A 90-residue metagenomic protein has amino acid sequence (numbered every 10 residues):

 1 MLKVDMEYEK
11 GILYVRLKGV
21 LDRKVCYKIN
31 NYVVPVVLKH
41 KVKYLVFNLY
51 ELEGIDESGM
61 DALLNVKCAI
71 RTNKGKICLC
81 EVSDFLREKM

Functional and structural regions predicted by a protein language model:
L2-N31: STAS-typified acidic loop motif
R23-M90: Amphipathic alpha-helical interaction surfaces in cytosolic regulatory modules
